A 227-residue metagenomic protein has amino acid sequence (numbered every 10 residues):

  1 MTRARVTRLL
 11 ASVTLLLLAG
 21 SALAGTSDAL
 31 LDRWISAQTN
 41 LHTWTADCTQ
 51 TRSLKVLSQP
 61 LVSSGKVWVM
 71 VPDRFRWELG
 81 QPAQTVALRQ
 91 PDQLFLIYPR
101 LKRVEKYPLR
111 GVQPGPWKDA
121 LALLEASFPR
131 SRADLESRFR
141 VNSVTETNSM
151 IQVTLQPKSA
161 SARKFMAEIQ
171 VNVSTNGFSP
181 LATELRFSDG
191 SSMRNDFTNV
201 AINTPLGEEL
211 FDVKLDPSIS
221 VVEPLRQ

Functional and structural regions predicted by a protein language model:
M1-V13: Bacterial N-terminal signal peptides that target proteins for export
L16-P60, L206, L215-Q227: N-terminal leader/targeting segments and the immediate start of mature chains
Q38, P116-D134: Short, solvent-exposed helix-to-loop capping segments enriched in aromatics
K55-V56, R76, A83-V86, L96 (+4 more regions): Short beta-strands and strand-coil junctions in structured, solvent-facing domains, enriched
S58-K66, S191: Amphipathic hydrophobic-ligand
K66-A120, M193-R194: An acidic-aromatic
E105, R132-P224: Gly/Pro-enriched, hydrophobic low-complexity segments that function as extracytoplasmic propeptides/linkers
